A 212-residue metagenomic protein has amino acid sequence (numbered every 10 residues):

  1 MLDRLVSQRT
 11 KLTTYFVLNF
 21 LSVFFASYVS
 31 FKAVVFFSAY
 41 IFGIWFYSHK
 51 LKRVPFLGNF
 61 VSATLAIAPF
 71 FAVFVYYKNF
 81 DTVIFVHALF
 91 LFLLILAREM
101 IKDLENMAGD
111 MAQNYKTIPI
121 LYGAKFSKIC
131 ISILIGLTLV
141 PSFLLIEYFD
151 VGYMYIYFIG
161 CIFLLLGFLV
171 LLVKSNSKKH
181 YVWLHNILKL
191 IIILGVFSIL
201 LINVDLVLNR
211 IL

Functional and structural regions predicted by a protein language model:
M1-L212: Multi-pass alpha-helical membrane architecture of UbiA-family and related isoprenoid/lipid prenyltransferases
